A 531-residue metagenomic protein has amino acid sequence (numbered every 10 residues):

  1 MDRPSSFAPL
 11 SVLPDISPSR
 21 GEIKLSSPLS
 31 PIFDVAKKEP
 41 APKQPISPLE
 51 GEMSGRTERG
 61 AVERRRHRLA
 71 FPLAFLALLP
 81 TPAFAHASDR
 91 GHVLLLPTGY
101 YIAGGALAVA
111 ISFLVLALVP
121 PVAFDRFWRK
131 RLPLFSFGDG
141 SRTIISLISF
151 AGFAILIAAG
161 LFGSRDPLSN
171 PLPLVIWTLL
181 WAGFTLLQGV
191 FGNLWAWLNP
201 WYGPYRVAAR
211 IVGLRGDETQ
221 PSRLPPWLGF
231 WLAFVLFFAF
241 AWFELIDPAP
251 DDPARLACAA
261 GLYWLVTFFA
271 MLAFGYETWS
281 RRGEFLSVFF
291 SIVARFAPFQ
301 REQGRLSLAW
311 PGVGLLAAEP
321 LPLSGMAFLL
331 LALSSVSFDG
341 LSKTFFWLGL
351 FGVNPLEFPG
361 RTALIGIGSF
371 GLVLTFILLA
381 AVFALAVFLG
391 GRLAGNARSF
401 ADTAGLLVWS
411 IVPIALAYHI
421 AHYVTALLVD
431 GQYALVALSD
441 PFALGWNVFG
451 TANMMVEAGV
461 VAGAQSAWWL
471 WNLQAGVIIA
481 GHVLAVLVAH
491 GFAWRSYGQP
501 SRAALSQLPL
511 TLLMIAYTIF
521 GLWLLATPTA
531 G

Functional and structural regions predicted by a protein language model:
R20-E22, G51-E52: Glycine-biased, low-complexity coil/linker segments
A70-L316, L321-S324, F338-S342, V483-L484 (+1 more regions): Transmembrane-helix bundle segments that line or gate the permeation/cavity pathway in multi-pass membrane proteins
P322-L333, T362-L385: A conserved active-site cap/scaffold subdomain adjacent to cofactor or substrate pockets
V336-F345, L379-L389, I414-G450: Transmembrane alpha-helix/helix-exit interface in multi-pass inner-membrane proteins
F370-L389, A404-L427, L470-V486, M514-T518: C-terminal substrate/ligand-recognition segments
L393, A397, V424-M455, F492-Y497 (+2 more regions): Active/binding-pocket-proximal capping segment
F400, V486-M514: Interfacial loop-to-transmembrane junctions
I519-G531: Juxtamembrane boundary at the C-terminal end of a transmembrane helix
